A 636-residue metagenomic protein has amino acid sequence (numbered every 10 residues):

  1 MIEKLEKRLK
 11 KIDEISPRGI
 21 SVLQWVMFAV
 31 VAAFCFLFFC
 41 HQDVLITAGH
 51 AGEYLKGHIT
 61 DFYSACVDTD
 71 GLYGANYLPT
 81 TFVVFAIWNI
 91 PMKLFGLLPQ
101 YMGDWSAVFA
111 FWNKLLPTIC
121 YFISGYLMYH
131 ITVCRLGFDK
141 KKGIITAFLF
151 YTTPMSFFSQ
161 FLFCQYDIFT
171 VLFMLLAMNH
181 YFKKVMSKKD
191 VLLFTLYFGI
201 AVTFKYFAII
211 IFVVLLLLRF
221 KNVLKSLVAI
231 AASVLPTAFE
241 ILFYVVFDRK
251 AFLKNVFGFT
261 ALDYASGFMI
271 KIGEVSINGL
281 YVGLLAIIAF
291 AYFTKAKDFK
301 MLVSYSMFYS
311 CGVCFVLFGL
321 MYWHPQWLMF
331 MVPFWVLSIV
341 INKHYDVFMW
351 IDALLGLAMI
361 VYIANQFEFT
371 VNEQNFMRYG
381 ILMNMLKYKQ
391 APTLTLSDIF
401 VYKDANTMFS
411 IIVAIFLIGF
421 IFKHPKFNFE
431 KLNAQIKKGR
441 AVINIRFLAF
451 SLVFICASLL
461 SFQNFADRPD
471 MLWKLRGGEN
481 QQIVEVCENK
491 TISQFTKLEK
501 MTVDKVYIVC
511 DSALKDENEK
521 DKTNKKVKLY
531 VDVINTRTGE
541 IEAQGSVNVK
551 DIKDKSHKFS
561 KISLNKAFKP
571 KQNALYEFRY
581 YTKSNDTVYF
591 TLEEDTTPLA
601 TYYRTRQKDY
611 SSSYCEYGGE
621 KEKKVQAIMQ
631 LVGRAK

Functional and structural regions predicted by a protein language model:
M1-F39, G143-I145, G439-F454: Start-transfer (signal-anchor) and selected internal transmembrane alpha helices of multi-pass inner/ER membrane
T47-T80, I90-Y101, V185: Extracytosolic helix-loop segments that constitute the early lumenal/periplasmic catalytic or substrate-binding loops
G103, A107-G137: Transmembrane-helix motifs of polytopic, lipid-linked glycan transferases
L127, F169-M186, L285-A289: Specific aromatic-rich, kink-prone transmembrane helix
A147, F157-F158, A177, D190-Y206 (+2 more regions): Membrane-interface alpha helices of multi-pass inner-membrane proteins
K183, I210-L235, V336-D346: Perimembrane helix-loop-helix junctions
L224-A291, A358-E373: Membrane-lumen/periplasm interface segments of specific transmembrane helices in polyprenyl phosphate-linked
A441, L460-R537, V549-S556, K566-Q572 (+1 more regions): Beta-sheet-rich sandwich/jelly-roll-like modules and their strand-loop junctions
